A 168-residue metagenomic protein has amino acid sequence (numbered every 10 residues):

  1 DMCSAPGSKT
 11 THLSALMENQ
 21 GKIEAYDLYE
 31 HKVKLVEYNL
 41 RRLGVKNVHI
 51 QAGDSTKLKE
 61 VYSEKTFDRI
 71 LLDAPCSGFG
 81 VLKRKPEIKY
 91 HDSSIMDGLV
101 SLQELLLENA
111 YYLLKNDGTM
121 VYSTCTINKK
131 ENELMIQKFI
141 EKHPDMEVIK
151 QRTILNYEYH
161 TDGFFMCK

Functional and structural regions predicted by a protein language model:
D1-K168: S-adenosylmethionine
